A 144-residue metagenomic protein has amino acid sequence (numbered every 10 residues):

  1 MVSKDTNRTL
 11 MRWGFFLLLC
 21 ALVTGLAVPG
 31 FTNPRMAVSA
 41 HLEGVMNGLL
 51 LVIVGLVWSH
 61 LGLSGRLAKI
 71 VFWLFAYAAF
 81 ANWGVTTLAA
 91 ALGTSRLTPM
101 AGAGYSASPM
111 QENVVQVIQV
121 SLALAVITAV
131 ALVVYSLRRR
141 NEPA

Functional and structural regions predicted by a protein language model:
M1-T9, A27-M36, I53-W73, A91-A103 (+1 more regions): Juxtamembrane membrane-water interface segments of multi-pass membrane proteins, especially cytoplasmic-side
L10-A27, V38-W58, W73-A91, V120-Y135: Hydrophobic cores of alpha-helical transmembrane segments in multi-pass integral membrane proteins
E43, Q111-E112, E142: Glutamate identity and glutamate-enriched acidic tracts
A79-T86, R96, M100-G102, Q116: Acidic/histidine-rich alpha-helical segments that form the ligand environment of transition-metal centers
A107-V126: Individual transmembrane alpha-helices with interfacial aromatic-anchor signatures
